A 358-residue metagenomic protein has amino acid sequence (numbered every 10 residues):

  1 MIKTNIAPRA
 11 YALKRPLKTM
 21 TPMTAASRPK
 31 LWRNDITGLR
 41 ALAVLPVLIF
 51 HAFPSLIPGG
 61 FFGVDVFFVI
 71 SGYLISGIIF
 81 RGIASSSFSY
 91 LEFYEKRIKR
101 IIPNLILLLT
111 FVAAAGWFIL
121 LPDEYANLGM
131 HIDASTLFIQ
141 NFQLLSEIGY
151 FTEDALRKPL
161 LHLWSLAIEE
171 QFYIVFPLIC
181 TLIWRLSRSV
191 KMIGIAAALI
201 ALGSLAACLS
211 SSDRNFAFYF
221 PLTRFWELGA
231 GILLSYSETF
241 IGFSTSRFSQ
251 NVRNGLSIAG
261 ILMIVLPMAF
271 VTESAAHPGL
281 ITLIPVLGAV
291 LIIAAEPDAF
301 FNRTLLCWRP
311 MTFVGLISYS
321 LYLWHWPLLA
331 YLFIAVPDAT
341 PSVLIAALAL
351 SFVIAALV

Functional and structural regions predicted by a protein language model:
I2-W32: Short, Lys/Arg-rich, polar N-terminal cytosolic tail immediately upstream of the first transmembrane signal-anchor
M20-V358: Membrane-interface helix/loop caps of multi-pass membrane proteins
